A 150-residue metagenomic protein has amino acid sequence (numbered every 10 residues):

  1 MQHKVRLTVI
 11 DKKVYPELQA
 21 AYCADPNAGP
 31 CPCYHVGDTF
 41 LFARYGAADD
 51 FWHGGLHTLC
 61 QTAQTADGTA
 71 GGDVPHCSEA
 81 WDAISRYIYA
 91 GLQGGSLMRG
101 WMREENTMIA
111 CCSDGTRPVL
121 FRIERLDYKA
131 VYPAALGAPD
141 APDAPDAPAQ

Functional and structural regions predicted by a protein language model:
M1-H3, H35: Function-determining sites in protein domains
H3-K4, I10-D25: Short, structured beta-strand/loop micro-motifs enriched in basic residues and often containing a Trp
L7-D11, R44, R125: Short, structured patches in soluble enzyme cores that scaffold and shape functional sites
A21-A48: Short, flexible N-terminal segments of the mature chain
C23, C31-C33, C60, C77 (+1 more regions): Disulfide-bonded cysteines in secreted/extracellular proteins and peptides
A47-E79: Short, Lys/Arg- and Gly-enriched loop/turn segments at beta-strand edges
S78, D82-A138: Short, compact, well-ordered microdomains
L136-P148: Compositionally biased, intrinsically disordered low-complexity segments enriched for polar/charged residues
